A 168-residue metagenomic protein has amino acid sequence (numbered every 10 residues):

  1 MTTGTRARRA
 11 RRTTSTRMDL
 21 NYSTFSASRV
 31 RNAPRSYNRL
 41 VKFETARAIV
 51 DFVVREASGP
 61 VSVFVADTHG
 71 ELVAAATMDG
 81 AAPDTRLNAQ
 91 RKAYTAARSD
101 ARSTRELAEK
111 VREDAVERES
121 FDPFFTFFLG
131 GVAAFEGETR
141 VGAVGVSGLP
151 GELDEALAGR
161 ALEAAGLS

Functional and structural regions predicted by a protein language model:
G4-T5, T14-T16, S23-S26: Intrinsically disordered, low-complexity segments enriched in small polar residues
F25, V30-S168: Flexible, solvent-exposed loop/hinge segments and secondary-structure transition points
